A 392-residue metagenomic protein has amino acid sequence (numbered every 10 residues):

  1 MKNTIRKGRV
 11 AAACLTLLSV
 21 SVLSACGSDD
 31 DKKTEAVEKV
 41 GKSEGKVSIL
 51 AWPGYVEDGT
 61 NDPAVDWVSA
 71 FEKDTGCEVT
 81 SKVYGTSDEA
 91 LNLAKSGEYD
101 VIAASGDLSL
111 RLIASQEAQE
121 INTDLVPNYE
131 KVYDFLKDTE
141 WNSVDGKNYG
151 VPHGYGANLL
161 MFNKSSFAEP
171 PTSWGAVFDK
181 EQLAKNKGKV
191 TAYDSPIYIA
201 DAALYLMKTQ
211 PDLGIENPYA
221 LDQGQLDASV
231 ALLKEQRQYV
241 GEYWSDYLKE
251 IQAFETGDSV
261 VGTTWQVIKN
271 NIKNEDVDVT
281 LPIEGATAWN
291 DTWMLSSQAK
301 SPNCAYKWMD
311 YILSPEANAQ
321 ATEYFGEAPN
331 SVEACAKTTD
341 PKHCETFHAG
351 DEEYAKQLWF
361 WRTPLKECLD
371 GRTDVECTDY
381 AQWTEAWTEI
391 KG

Functional and structural regions predicted by a protein language model:
S21-A25: C-terminal motif of bacterial Sec signal peptides marking the signal peptidase cleavage site
G27-D30: Bacterial signal peptide processing site
A36-R111: Early extracytoplasmic/lumenal segment of secretory-pathway proteins
W52, V56-D62, S105-I251: Extracytoplasmic ligand-binding site segments that recognize negatively charged/polar headgroups
K131, G156, V230-Q236, N274-S297: Periplasmic-binding protein-like
L159-S166, L206, W289-S301, Q320-Y324: A bilobed periplasmic-binding-protein/Venus flytrap-type ligand-binding module shared by bacterial periplasmic
S296-P364: Mature extracytoplasmic/periplasmic domains
L358-G392: Conserved C-terminal helix/tail region of periplasmic/extracytoplasmic solute-binding proteins
